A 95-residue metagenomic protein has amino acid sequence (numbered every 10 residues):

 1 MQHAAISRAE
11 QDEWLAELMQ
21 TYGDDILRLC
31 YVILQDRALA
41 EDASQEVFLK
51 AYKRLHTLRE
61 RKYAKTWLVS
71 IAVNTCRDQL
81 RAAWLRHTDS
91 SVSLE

Functional and structural regions predicted by a protein language model:
M1-H3, R86-E95: Internal acidic/polar
M1-R28, V32: N-terminal module of bacterial RNA polymerase sigma factors
S7-A9, F48-Y63, A83-W84: Sigma70-family region 2
I26, C30, L55, L68 (+1 more regions): Hydrophobic-face residues of short alpha-helical interaction/recognition segments
L39: Two-component histidine kinase catalytic core, primarily the HATPase_c
D42-L49, K53, K62-N74: Structural recognition of an alpha-helix C-terminal capping motif at a helix-to-coil junction
R59, V73-S91: Arg/Lys-rich amphipathic alpha helix in sigma70-family domain 2
